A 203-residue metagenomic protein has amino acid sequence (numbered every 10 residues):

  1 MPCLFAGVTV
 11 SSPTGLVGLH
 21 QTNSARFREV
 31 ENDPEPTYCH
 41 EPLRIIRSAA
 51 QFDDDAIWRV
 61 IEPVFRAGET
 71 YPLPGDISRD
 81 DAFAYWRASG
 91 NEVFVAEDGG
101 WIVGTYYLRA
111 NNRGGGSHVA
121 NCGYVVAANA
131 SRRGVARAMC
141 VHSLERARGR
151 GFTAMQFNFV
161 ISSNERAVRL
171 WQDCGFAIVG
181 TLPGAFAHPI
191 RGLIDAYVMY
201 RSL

Functional and structural regions predicted by a protein language model:
R28, Q51, T70-N129, C140-H142 (+2 more regions): Acetyl-CoA-dependent GNAT
R44-I57: A short beta-loop-alpha structural element at the N-terminal edge of CoA-dependent acyl/N-acetyltransferase catalytic
D53, Q172-L182: Conserved acetyl-CoA-binding loop of GNAT-fold acetyltransferases
W58-D76: Helix-loop element at the rim of GNAT/NAT acetyltransferase active sites that forms part of the acceptor-substrate
Y124-N129, R133, I161-S163: Active-site acidic-Proline motif in GNAT/NAT acetyltransferases
R132-A147, V168-D173: Conserved acetyl-CoA-binding loop-helix of GNAT-fold acetyltransferases
A147-V160: Conserved GNAT acetyl-CoA-binding A-motif
F157-A167, A185-A187: Conserved beta-strand-loop-alpha-helix junction that forms the acyl-donor binding cleft
